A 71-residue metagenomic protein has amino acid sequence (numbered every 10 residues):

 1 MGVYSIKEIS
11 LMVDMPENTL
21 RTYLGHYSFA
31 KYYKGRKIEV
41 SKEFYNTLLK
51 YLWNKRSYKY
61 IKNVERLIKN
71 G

Functional and structural regions predicted by a protein language model:
M1-T19: Polyanion-binding surface elements
E8-L11, A30-K31, I38, R66: Hydrophobic transmembrane signal anchors and adjacent membrane-proximal interface regions, especially in viral
P16, L20, Y45-L48, N63: Terminal low-complexity, poorly structured segments
Y23: Residues in the recognition helix of alpha-helical DNA-binding motifs
H26: Alpha-helical DNA-recognition elements
A30-S57: Short helix-start
W53-G71: Helix-turn-helix/homeodomain-like alpha-helical modules used for DNA recognition and transcription-factor dimerization
